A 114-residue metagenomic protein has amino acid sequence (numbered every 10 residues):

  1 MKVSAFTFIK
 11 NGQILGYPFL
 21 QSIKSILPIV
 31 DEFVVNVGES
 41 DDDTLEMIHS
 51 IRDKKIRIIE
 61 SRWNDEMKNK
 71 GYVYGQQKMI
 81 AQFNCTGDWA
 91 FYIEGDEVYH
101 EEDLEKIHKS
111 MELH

Functional and structural regions predicted by a protein language model:
V3-F6, K10, Y17-P18, D43-Y92: Active-site-proximal specificity loops/subdomain of glycosyltransferases
I14, S40, E66, V98-Y99: Glycine-/small-residue-rich active-site loops that bind phosphorylated ligands and cofactors
F19-I23: Short amphipathic alpha-helix
I26, D31-S40, I59-S61: Short beta-strand/loop segment that forms part of the nucleotide-sugar
I29, N84, S110: Conserved helix-to-beta-strand junction in the class I
G38, I93-E94: Active-site acidic Asp-centered loop
W89, D96-Y99: Acidic metal-phosphate-binding loop of nucleotide-sugar-dependent transferases
V98-H114: Conserved donor NDP-sugar-binding/catalytic core segment of glycosyltransferases
